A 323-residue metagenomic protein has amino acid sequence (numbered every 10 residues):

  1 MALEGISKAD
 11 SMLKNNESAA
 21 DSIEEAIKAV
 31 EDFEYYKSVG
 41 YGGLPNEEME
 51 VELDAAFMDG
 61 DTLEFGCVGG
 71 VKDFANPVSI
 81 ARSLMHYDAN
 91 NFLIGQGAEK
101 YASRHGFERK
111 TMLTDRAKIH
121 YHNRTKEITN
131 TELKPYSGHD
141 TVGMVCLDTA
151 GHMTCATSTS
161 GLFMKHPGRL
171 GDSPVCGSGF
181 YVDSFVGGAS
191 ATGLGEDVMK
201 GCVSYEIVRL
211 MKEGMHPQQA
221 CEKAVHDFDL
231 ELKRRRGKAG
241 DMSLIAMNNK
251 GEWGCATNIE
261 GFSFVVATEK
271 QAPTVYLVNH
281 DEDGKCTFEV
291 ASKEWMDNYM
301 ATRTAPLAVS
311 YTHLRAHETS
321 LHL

Functional and structural regions predicted by a protein language model:
M1-S310: Alpha/propeptide regions of enzymes that mature by internal proteolysis
T312-T319: Conserved small/polar residues in nucleotide/adenosyl-binding loops
